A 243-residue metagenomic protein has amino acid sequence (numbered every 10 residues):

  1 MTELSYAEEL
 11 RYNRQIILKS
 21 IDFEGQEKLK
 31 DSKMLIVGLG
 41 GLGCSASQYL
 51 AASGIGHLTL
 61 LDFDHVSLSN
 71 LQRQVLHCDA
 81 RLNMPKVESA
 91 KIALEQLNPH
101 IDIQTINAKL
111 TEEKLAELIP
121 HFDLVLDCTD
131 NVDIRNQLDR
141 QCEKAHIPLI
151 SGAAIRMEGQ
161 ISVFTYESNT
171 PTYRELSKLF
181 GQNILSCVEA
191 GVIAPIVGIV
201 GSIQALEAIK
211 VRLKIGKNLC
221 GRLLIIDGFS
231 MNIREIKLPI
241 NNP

Functional and structural regions predicted by a protein language model:
M1-P243: Adenine nucleotide-associated cytosolic modules
